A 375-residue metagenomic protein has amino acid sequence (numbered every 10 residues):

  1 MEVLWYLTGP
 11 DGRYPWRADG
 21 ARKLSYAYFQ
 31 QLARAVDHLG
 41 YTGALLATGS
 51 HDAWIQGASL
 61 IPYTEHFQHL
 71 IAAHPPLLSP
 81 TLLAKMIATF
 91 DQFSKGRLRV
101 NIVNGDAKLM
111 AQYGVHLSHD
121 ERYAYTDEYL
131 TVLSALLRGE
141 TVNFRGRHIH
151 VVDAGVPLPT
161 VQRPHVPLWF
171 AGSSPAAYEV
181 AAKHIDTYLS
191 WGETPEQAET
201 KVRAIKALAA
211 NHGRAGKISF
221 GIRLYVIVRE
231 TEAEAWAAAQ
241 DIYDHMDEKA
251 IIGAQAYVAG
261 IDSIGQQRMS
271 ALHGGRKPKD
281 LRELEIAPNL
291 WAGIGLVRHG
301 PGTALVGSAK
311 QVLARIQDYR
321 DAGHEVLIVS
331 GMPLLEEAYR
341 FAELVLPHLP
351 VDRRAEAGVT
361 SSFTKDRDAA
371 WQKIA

Functional and structural regions predicted by a protein language model:
M1-H66, R145, V161-V166: N-terminal beta1-alpha1-beta2 module of alpha/beta enzyme domains
M1-P10, V115, H119-V161, P195-R320 (+1 more regions): An alpha-helical appendage that flanks or caps ligand/catalytic pockets
V3-L7, G43-L46, F67-A73, L98-I102 (+4 more regions): Hydrophobic faces of well-ordered beta-strands that scaffold small-molecule active sites in alpha/beta enzyme cores
L7-A27, A47, A72-T81, D120 (+4 more regions): Active-site mouth loops of central-metabolism enzymes
R34-H38, G57-H66, I87, D91-L98 (+3 more regions): Acidic (Asp/Glu)-rich catalytic clusters
V36, G40, L60, F90 (+8 more regions): Conserved, mostly hydrophobic/aromatic
Y41-Y63, G192-E196, I328-A342: Glycine-rich, proline-tolerant flexible connector loops at the mouths of alpha/beta enzymes
P76-Q92: Glycine-rich anion/phosphate-binding loops
